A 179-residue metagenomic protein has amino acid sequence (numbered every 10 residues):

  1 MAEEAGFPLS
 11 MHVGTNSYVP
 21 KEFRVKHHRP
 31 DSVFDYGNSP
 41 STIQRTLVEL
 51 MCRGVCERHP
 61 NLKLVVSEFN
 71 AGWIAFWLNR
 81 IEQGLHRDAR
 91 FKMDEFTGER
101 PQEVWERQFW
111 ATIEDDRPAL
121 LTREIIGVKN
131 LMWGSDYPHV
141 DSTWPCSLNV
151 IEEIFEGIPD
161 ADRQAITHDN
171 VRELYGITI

Functional and structural regions predicted by a protein language model:
M1-E103, P118-K129: Histidine/acidic residue-rich metal-binding segments in metalloenzymes
T15, D136-P138: Short, acidic/turn-prone active-site loops that include or flank metal/cofactor- and phosphate-binding residues
S39-T42, Y137, E152: Active-site rim elements
R53-G54, L62, G72-W73, F91 (+3 more regions): Mid-to-C-terminal alpha-helical segments outside catalytic/metal-binding sites
Q102-I113: Alpha-helix-centered segments that form part of catalytic cores
